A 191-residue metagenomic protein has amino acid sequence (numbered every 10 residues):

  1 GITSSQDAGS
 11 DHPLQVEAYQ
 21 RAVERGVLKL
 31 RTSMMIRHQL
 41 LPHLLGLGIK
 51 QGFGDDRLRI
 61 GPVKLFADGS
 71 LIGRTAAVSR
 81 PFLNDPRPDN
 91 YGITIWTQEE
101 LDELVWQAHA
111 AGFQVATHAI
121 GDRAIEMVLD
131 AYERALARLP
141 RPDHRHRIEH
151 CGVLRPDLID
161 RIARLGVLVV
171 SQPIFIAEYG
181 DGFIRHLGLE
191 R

Functional and structural regions predicted by a protein language model:
T3, H12-E126, R161-I174: Metal-coordinating catalytic core of metallo-dependent amide/deamination hydrolases
S10, C151: Flexible loop residues that form catalytic and substrate-binding hotspots at small-molecule/glycan-binding clefts
Q15-A18, I125-E133, D160, Y179-R185: Histidine/acidic-residue-rich catalytic or RNA/ligand-binding cores of hydrolases and nuclease-related proteins
V27-L28, L139-H144: Short helix-terminating capping/connector loops at secondary-structure junctions
Q107, D130-R138: Conserved helix-loop functional segments at active or binding sites
V153-R191: Active-site-adjacent C-terminal substructures of enzyme catalytic domains
